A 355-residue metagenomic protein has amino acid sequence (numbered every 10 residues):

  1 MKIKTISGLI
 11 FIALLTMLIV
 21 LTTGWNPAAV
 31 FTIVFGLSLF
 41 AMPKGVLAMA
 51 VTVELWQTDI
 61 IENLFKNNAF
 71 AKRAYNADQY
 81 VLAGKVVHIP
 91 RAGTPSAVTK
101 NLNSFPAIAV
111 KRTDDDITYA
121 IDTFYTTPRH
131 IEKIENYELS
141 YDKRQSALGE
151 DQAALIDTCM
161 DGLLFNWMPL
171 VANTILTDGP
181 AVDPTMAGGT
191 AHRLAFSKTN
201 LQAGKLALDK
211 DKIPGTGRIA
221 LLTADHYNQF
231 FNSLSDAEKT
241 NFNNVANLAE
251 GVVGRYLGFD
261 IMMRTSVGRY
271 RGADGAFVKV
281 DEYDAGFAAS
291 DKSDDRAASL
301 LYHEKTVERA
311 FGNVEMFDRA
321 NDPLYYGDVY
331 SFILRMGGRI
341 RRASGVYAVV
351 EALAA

Functional and structural regions predicted by a protein language model:
I3-A120, V346, V350-A354: N-terminal "assembly arms/tails" that initiate or stabilize quaternary assembly in self-assembling proteins
F70-N76, K205-L206, V314-E315: Short alpha-helical segments and helix-capping/turn motifs at coil-helix boundaries
I89, D114-L176, D209-A224, E315-I340: Long, contiguous amphipathic alpha-helices that act as assembly "spine/axial" helices in icosahedral shell and virion
I89-G93, L222-A224, M263-T265, Y302-E304 (+2 more regions): Pocket-edge structural micro-motifs
A97-K100, Q229-N232, I340-R341: Short helix/loop capping segments that flank catalytic or ligand/cofactor-binding pockets
I175-E250: Extended, solvent-exposed, turn-rich assembly/linker loops in the middle of proteins
V253-R319: Glycine/small-residue-rich hydrophobic helix-like segments
R296-A355: C-terminal appended segment following the main domain
